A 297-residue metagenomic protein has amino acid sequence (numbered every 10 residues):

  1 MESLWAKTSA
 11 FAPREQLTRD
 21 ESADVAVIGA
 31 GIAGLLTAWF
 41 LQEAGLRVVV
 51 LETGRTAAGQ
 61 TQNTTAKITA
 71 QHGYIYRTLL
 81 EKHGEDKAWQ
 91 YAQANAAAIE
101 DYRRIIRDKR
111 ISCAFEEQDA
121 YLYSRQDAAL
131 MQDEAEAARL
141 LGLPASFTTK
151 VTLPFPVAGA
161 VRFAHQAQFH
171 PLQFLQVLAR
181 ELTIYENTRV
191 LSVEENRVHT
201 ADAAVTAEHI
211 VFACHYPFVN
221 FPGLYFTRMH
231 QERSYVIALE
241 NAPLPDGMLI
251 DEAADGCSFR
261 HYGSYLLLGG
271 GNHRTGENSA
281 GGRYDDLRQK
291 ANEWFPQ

Functional and structural regions predicted by a protein language model:
M1-V25, E43: Extreme N-terminal leader/targeting segments of oxidoreductases
E2-K7, Y74-L80, R103-F174: Flavin (FAD/FMN) cofactor-binding and adjacent substrate-gating region of FAD-dependent oxidoreductase domains
E21-V50: N-terminal Rossmann-like FAD-binding beta1-loop-alpha1 element of flavoenzymes
E43-N63: Glycine-rich FAD pyrophosphate-binding loop
N63-A94: Glycine-rich active-site loop/strand segments that organize a redox cofactor
D86, Q90-R104, D133, D286 (+1 more regions): A non-catalytic, amphipathic alpha-helix used as a structural packing/dimerization or gating element in enzyme scaffolds
K109-E116, A204-Q297: Active-site substrate-recognition segment that forms the wall of the catalytic cavity or substrate channel
E136-A138, A160-H209, A213: Helical element adjacent to the flavin cofactor pocket in flavoenzyme catalytic cores
